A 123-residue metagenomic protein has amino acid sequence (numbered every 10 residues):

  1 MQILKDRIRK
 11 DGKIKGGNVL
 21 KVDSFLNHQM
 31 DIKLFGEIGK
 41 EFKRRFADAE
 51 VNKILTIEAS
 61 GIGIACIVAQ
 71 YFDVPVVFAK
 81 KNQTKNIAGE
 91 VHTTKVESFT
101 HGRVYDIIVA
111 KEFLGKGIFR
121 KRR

Functional and structural regions predicted by a protein language model:
M1-V51: Active-site-facing substrate-recognition patch
M30-L34, L55, E97-G102: Short, flexible loop segments at the rims of nucleotide/cofactor-binding pockets, characterized by
F42, L55, F72, F78: A glycine-rich, hydrophobic loop/mini-helix early in the fold
V51-E58: Short glycine-rich phosphate-binding loop at a beta-alpha junction
L55, K121-R122: Structural motif
G63-F72: Short Gly/Thr/Asp-enriched flexible loops that form oxyanion-binding sites at enzyme active sites
V74-K121: Short, glycine/charge-rich flexible loops or terminal/linker lids adjacent to PRPP-binding catalytic cores
